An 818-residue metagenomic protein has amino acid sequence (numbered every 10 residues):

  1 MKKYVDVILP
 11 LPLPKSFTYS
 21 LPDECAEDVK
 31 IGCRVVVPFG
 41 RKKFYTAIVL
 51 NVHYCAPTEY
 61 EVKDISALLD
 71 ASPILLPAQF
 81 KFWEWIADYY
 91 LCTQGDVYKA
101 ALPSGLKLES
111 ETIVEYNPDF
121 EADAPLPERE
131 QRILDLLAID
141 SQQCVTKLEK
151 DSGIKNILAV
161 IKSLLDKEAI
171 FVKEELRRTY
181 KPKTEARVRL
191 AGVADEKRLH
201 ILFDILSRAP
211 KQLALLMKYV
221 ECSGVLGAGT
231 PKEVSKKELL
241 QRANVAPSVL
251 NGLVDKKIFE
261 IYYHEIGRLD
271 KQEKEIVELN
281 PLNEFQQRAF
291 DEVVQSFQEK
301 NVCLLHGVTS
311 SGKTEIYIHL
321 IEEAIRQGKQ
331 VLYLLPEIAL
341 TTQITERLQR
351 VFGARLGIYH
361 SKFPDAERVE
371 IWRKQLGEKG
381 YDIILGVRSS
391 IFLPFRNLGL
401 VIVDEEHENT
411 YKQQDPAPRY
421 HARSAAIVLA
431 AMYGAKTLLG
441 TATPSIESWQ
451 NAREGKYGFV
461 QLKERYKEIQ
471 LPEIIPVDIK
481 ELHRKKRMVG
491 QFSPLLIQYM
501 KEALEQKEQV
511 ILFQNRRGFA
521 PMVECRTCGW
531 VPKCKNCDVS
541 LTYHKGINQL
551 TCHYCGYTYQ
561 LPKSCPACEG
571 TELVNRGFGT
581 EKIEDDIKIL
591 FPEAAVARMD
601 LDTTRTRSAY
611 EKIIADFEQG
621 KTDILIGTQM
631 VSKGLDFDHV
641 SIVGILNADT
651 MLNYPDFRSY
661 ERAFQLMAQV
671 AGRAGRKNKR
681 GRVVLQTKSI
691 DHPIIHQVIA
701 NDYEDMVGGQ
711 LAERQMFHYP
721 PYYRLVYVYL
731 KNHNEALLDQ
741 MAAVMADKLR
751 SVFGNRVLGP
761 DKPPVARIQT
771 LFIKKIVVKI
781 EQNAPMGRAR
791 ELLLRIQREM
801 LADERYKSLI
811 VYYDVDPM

Functional and structural regions predicted by a protein language model:
M1-I384, S390-T441, R453-I469, V752 (+2 more regions): Accessory, non-ATPase domains that flank or precede helicase/AAA+ motor cores in DNA-metabolism machines
K15-F17, S235, R724-V726, F772-K774: Short amphipathic alpha-helical segments
V277-N283, Q287-D291, E299-D739, D747-K748 (+4 more regions): Inter-lobe coupling/hinge segments of SF2-like helicase ATPases
F591-A594, L749-V757, A802-Y806: Short secondary-structure junctions
D747, S751-F772, V811: A carboxyl-terminal module marker
